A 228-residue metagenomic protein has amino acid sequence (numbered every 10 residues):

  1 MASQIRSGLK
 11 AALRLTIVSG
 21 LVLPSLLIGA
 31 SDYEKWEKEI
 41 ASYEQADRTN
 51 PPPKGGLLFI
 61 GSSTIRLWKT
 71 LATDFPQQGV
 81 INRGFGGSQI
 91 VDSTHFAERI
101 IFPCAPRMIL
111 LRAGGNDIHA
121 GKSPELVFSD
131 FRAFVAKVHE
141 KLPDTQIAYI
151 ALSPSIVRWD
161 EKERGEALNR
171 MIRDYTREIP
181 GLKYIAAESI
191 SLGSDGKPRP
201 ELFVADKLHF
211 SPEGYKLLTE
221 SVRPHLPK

Functional and structural regions predicted by a protein language model:
M1-F59, I65, K69, T73-D74 (+2 more regions): N-terminal secretory targeting modules
F59, V80-N82, Y184: Conserved beta-strand scaffold positions in the cores of enzyme catalytic domains, especially in NTP/NDP-utilizing
I65-I81, D92-F128, A148, L152-I156: Oxyanion-hole/transition-state-stabilizing segment in secreted/luminal serine hydrolases and related acyltransferases
A72, I101, V135, H139 (+1 more regions): N-terminal cationic-hydrophobic initiation segments that often serve targeting/anchoring roles
G84-G86, L110-S123, R132, H139 (+4 more regions): Cell-envelope and extracellular/periplasmic
P124-A133, R164-N169: Charged helix-capping and loop-helix junction motifs
L142-Q146: A short helix->loop->beta-strand "cap" motif at the edges of active sites that frequently abuts
P154-K228: Catalytic His-Asp segment of secreted/periplasmic serine-dependent ester chemistry enzymes
